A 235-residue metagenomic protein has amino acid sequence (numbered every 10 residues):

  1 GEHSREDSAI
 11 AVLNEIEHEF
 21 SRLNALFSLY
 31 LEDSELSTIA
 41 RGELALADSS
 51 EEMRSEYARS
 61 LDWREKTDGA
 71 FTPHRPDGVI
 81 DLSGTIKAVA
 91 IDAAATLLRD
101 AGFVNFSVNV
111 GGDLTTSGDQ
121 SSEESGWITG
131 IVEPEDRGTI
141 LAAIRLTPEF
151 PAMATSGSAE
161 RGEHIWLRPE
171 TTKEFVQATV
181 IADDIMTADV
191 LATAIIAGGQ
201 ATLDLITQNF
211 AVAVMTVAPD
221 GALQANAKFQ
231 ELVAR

Functional and structural regions predicted by a protein language model:
G1-R235: Mature catalytic core of soluble alpha/beta enzymes
